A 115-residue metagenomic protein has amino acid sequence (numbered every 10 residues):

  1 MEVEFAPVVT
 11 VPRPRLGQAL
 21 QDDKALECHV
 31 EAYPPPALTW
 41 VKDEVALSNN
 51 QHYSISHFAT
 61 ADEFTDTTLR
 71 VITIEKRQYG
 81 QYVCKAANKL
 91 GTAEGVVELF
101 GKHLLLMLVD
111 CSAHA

Functional and structural regions predicted by a protein language model:
M1-A115: Immunoglobulin-superfamily
